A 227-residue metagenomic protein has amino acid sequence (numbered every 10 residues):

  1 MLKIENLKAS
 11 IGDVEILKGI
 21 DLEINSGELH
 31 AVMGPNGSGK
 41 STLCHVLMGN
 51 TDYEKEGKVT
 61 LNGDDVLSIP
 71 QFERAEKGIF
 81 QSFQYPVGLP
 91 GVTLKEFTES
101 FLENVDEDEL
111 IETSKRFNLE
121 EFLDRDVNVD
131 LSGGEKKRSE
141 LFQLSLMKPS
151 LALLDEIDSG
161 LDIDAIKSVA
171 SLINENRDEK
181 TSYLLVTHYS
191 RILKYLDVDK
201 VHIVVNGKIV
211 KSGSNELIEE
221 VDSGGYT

Functional and structural regions predicted by a protein language model:
L2-I4, L17: Conserved structural motif at the start of ABC-family nucleotide-binding domains
M33-P35: The feature captures the beta-strand-to-loop junction immediately N-terminal to the Walker
M48-G49: Helix-to-loop junction immediately C-terminal to a conserved catalytic motif
K58-R74, N128: ABC ATPase NBD Q-loop/coupling interface
Q81-Y85, P90-E109: Q-loop/switch helix immediately C-terminal to the Walker
L144-S145: ABC ATPase C-loop
L153-I157, D164: Walker B catalytic motif
K200, V204, K208-T227: Conserved beta-strand-loop-alpha-helix hinge in the C-terminal portion of ABC ATPase nucleotide-binding domains
